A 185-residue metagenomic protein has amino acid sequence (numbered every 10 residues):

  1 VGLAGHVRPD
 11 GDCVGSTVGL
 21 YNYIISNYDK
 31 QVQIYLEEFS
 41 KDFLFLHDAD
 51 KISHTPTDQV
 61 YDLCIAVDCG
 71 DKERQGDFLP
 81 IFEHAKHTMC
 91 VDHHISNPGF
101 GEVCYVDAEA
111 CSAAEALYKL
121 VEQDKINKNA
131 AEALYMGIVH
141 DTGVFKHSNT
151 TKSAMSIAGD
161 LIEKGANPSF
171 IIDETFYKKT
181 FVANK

Functional and structural regions predicted by a protein language model:
V1, V7, G19-I25, P98-K185: A structured phosphate/pyrophosphate-recognition subdomain
G2-Q59: Anionic-ligand anchoring segments at beta-strand to alpha-helix junctions in alpha/beta enzyme folds, i.e., glycine
P9, C13, C69-D71, I95 (+1 more regions): Short, glycine/acidic-enriched loop or turn micro-motifs at the edges of active sites
D10, L20, F43, I65 (+3 more regions): Divalent metal-coordination and catalytic microenvironments
C13-V18, G76-F78, T151: Conserved strand-to-helix beginnings and helix N-cap segments that scaffold or border functional pockets
V32-I34, T88, L134: Hydrophobic/aromatic residues located in beta-strands of well-ordered beta-sheets within soluble catalytic
Y35-E37, V67, V91-H93, A108 (+1 more regions): Generic beta-sheet signal
H47-A49, S53-V103: Active-site cofactor/cluster-binding pocket
